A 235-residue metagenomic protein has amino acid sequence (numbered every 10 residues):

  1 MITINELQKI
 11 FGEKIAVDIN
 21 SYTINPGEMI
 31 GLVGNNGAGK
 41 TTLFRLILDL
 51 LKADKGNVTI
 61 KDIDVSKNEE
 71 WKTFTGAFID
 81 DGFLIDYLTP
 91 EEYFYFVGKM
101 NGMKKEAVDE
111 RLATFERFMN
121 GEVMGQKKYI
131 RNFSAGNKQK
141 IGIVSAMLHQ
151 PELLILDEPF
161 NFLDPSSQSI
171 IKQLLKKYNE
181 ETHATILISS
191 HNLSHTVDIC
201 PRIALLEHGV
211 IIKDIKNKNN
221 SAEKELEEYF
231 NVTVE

Functional and structural regions predicted by a protein language model:
I2, V17-D18: Conserved structural motif at the start of ABC-family nucleotide-binding domains
V33-N35: The feature captures the beta-strand-to-loop junction immediately N-terminal to the Walker
L48: Helix-to-loop junction immediately C-terminal to a conserved catalytic motif
G56-W71, K213: Conserved ABC transporter NBD signature motif
L154-E158: Catalytic Walker B motif of ABC-type/P-loop ATPase nucleotide-binding domains
S189-H191: H-loop/switch region of ABC-family ATPase nucleotide-binding domains
